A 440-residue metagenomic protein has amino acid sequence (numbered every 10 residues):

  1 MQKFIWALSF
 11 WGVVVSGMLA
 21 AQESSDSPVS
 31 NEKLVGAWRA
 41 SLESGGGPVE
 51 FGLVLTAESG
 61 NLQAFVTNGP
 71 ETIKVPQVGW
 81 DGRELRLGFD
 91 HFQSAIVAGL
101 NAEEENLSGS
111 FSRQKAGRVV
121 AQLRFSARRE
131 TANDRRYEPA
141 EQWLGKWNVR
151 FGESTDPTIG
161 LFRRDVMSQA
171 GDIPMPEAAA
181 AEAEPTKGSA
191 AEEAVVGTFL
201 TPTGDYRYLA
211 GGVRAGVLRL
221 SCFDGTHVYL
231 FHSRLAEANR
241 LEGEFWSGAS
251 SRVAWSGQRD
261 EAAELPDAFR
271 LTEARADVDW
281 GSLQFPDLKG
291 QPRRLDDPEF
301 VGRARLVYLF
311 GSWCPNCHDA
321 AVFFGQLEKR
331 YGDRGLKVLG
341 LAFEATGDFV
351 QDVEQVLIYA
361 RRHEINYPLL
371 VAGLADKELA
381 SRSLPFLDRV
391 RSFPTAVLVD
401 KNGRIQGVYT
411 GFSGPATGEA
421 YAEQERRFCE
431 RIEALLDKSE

Functional and structural regions predicted by a protein language model:
A7-G17: Bacterial N-terminal signal peptides
E23-L100, F111, N133-A236: Central antiparallel beta-sheet cores of small beta-barrel/beta-sandwich binding domains
L107-R135, G243-R270, V371: Short, structured interface segments
D260-D297: N-terminal "domain-start" segment that seeds a small globular fold
R294-H318, F324: Short active-site neighborhood of thiol/selenol oxidoreductases, capturing the structured segment around
D319-E364, D376-S381: Structural microenvironment flanking redox-active thiols in thiol-disulfide oxidoreductases
L357-T395, K401: Short, internal strand/loop/helix patches that form the active-site neighborhood or redox-interaction surface
S392-E440: Thiol-/selenol-based redox modules, centered on thioredoxin-like and closely related oxidoreductase domains
